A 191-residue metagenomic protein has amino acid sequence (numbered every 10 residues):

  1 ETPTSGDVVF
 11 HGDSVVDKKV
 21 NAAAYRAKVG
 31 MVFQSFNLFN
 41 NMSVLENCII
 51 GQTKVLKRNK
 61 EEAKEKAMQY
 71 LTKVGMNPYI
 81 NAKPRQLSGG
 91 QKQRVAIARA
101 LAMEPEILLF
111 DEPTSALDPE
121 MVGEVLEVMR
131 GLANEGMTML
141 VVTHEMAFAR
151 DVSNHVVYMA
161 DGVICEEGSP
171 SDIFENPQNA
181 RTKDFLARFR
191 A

Functional and structural regions predicted by a protein language model:
E1-P170: ABC family nucleotide-binding domain
A160, E167, S171-A191: C-terminal boundary and immediately downstream tail of ABC-type ATPase nucleotide-binding domains
